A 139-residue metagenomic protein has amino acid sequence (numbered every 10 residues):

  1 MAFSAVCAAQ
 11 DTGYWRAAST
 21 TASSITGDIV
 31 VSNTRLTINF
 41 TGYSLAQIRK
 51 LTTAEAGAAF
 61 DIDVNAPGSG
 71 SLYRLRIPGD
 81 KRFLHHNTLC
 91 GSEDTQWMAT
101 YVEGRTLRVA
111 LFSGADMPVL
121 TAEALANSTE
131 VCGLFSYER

Functional and structural regions predicted by a protein language model:
F3-V6: N-terminal signal peptide c-region/cleavage motif recognized by signal peptidases
D11-R16, T21, F83-R139: Lipid interaction determinants
D11-R49, L75, D80-D94: Short, solvent-exposed loop/hinge segments that bridge or flank secondary-structure elements
T26-G70, V109-R139: N-terminal glycine/threonine-rich, aromatic-flanked beta-hairpin/loop signature
